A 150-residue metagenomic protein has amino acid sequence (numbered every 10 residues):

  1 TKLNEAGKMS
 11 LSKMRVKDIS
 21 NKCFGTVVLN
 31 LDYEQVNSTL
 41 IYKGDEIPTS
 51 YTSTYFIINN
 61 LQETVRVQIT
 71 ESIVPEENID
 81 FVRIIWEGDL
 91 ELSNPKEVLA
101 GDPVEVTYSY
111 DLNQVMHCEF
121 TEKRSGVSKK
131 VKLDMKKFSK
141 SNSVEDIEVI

Functional and structural regions predicted by a protein language model:
K2-I150: Acidic low-complexity intrinsically disordered segments
